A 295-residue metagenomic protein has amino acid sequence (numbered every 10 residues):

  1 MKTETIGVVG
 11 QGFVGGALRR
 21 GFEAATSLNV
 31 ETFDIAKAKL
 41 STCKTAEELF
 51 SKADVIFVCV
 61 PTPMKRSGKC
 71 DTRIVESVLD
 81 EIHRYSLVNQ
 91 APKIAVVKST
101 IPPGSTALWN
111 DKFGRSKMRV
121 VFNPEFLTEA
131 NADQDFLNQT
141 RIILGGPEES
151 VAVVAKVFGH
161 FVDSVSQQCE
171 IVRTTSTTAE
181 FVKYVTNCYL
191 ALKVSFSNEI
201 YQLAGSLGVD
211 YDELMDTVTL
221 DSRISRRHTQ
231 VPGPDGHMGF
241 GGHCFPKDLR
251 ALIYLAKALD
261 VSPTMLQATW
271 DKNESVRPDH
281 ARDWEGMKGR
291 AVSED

Functional and structural regions predicted by a protein language model:
M1-S51: NAD(P)+-binding Rossmann beta1-loop-alpha1 motif at the extreme N-terminus of oxidoreductases
K2-T5, S27, G205-D295: NAD(P)-dependent Rossmann-like dehydrogenase/reductase catalytic/cofactor-binding core
V14, T100-G104, L190: Gly/Ser/Thr-rich loops at beta-strand to alpha-helix junctions that form or flank small-molecule/cofactor-binding
S51-K52, Q139: Alpha-helix C-terminal capping/helix-to-coil transition sites in glycosyltransferase folds
V55, P63-N131: Rossmann-like NAD(P)(H) cofactor-binding subdomain of soluble oxidoreductases
N110-N123, T128-R227, L255-S262, A268 (+1 more regions): Internal alpha-helical scaffold of NAD(P)-dependent oxidoreductase catalytic cores
